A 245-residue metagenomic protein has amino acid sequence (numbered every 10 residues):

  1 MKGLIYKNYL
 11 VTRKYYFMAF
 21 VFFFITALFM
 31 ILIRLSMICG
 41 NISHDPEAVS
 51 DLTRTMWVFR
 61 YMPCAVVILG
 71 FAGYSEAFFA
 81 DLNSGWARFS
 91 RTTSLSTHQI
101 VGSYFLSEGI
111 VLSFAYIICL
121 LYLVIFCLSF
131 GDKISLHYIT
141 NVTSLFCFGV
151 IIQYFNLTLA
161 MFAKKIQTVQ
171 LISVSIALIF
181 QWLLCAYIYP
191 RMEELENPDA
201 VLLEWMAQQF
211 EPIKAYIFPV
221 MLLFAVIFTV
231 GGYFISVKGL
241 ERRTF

Functional and structural regions predicted by a protein language model:
M1-G85, G102-F245: Hydrophobic alpha-helical transmembrane segments of membrane proteins
R91-T97: Short helix-to-coil transition segments within interhelical loops that connect adjacent transmembrane helices
